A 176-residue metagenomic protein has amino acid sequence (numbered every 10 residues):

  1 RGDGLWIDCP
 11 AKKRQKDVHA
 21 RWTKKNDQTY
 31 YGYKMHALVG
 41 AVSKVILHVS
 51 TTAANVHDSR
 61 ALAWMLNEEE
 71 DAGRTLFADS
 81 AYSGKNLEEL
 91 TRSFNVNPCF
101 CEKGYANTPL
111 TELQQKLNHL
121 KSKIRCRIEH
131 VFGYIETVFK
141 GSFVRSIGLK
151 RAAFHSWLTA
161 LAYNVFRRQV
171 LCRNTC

Functional and structural regions predicted by a protein language model:
R1-S93, C101: Polybasic low-complexity intrinsically disordered regions
C9, C99-C101, C126, C172 (+1 more regions): Generic recognition of cysteine residues
S43, E70, E136, F166 (+1 more regions): Hydrophobic/aromatic-lined pockets within catalytic cores
T51, S146-K150, C172-C176: Composition- and surface-driven signal marking solvent-exposed, interaction-prone regions in large proteins
R74-T75, S80-W157: Helix-centered, glycine/charged polyanion-binding patches within enzymatic domains that contact phosphate-containing
V138, S142, Q169-C176: A short, flexible helix-boundary coil/loop motif
